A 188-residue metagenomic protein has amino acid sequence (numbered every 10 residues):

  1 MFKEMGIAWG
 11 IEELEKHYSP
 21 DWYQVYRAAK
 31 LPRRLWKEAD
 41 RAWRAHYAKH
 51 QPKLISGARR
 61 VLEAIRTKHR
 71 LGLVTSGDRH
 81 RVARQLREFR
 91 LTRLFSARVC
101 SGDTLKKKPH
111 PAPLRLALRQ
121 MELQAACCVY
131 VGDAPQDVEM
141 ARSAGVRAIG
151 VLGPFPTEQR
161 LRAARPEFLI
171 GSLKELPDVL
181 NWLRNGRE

Functional and structural regions predicted by a protein language model:
M1-E63, T67: N-terminal helical cap/lid subdomain that shapes the substrate entry/recognition surface in HAD-like hydrolases
A8, P32, T92-S96, Q124 (+1 more regions): Conserved H-loop
E13-E15, T92-K106: A short, structured active-site edge motif that brings together acidic residues
R59-T67, L118, V138-S143: Surface-exposed amphipathic alpha-helices with a cationic face
V61-R87, S101: Substrate-recognition element of Asp-dependent hydrolases with the DxDx(T/V) motif
R66-H69, M121-C127, W182-R187: Glycine-rich phosphate-binding loop signature in dinucleotide/nucleotide-binding domains
K108-V138: Conserved Lys-Pro-Asp/Glu-containing loop-to-beta segment of HAD-superfamily phosphomonoesterases, centered on
V129-L169: Acidic, Mg2+-coordinating phosphoryl-transfer loop and its flanking beta/alpha structural elements, shared across
